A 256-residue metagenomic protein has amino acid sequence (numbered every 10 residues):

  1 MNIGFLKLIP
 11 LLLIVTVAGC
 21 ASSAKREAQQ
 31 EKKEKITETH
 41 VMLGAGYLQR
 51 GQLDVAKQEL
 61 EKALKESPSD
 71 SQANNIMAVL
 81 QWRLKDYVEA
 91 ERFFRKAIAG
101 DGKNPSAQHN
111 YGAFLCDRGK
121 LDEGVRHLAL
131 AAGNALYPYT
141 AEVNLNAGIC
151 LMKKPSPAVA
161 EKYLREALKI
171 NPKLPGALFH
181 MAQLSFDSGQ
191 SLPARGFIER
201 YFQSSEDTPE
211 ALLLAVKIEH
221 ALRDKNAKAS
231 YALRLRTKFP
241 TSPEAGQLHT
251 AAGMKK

Functional and structural regions predicted by a protein language model:
V17-I36: Bacterial Sec signal peptide processing site at the extreme N-terminus
E27-A28, E34, Q203-K256: Terminal, low-structured helical/coil segments at or just beyond the last alpha-helical repeat
Q30, I36-E38, S71-Q72, P105-S106 (+4 more regions): Helix-start (N-cap) detector for alpha-helical repeat units in TPR-like alpha-solenoids, especially tetratricopeptide
K32, E66, A99-D101, N134-L136 (+3 more regions): Structural marker of alpha-solenoid helical repeat scaffolds
M42, I76-V79, N110, N144-N146 (+3 more regions): Canonical tetratricopeptide repeat
Q49, R83-L84, D117-R118, N134 (+5 more regions): Register position in tetratricopeptide repeats
